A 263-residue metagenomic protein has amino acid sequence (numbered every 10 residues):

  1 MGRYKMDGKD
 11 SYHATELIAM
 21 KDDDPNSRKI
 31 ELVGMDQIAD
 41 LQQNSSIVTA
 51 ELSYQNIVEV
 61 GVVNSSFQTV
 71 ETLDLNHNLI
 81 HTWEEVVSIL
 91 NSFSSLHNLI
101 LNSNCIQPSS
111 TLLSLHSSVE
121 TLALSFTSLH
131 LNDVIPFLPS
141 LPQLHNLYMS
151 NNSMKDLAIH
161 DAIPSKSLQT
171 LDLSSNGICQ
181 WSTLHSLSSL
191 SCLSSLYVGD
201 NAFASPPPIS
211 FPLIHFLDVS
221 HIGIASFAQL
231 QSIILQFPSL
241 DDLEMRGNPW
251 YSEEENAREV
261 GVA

Functional and structural regions predicted by a protein language model:
Y4-H81, I89, N98, N102 (+2 more regions): LRR N-terminal entry segment and analogous cap-like coil->beta motifs
I30, A50, E71-L75, L96-L101 (+6 more regions): Conserved hydrophobic beta-strand positions in leucine-rich repeat
D40-Q42, V62-F67, V86-F93, S110-V119 (+6 more regions): A structural signal for leucine-rich repeat
Q55, N78, N104, T127-L129 (+5 more regions): Conserved "Asn-ladder"/turn position within leucine-rich repeats
V58, H81, Q107, K155 (+3 more regions): Extracellular beta-strand scaffolds
N146, S150-V219: Eukaryotic tandem repeat interaction scaffolds
N151, I224, L243-W250, E254-A263: Structured partner-binding subdomains within large eukaryotic complex subunits
